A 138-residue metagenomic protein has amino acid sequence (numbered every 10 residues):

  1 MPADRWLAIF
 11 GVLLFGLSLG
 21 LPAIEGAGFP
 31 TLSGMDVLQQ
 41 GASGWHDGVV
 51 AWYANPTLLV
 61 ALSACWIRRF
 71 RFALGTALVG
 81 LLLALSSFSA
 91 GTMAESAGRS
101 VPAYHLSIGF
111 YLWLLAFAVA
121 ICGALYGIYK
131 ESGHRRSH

Functional and structural regions predicted by a protein language model:
M1-H138: Compact integral membrane and secretory-pathway proteins
